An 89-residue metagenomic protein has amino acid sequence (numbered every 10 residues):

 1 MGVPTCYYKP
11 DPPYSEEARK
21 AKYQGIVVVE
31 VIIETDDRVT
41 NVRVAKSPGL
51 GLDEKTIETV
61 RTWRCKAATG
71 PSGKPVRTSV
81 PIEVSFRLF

Functional and structural regions predicted by a protein language model:
M1-K20, E58-R61, I82: Acidic, low-complexity proline/glycine/alanine-rich linker and hinge segments
V3, A21-D37, S72-F89: A beta-hairpin/wing motif
Y7, I26, G49: Charged, low-complexity surface patches
Y8, K46, T78: Conserved strand-loop elements at the edges of beta-sheets that form or border functional pockets
P10-P13, V29, L52: Residue-level preference for nonpolar/small residues embedded in alpha-helices
E17, Y23, E34, R38-G70: A short, well-structured alpha-helical segment
